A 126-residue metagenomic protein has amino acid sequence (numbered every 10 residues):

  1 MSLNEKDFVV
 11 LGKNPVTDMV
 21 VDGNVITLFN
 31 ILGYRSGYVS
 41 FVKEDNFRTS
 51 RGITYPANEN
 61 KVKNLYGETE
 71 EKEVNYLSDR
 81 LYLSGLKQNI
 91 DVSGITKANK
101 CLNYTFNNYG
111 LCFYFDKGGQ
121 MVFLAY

Functional and structural regions predicted by a protein language model:
S2-S36, D45, T54-G119, A125-Y126: A cross-family detector of function-defining hotspots
Y38-S40: A short alpha-helix capping/helix-coil boundary motif
V42-R48: Extracytoplasmic segments of membrane-associated envelope/inner-membrane machinery
